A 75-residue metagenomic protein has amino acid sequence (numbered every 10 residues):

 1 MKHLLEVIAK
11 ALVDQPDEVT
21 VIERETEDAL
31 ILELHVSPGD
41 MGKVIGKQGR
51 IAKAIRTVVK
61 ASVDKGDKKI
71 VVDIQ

Functional and structural regions predicted by a protein language model:
M1-K43, K53-Q75: RNA-contacting regions in translation and RNA-metabolism proteins, encompassing KH/S1 modules where present
